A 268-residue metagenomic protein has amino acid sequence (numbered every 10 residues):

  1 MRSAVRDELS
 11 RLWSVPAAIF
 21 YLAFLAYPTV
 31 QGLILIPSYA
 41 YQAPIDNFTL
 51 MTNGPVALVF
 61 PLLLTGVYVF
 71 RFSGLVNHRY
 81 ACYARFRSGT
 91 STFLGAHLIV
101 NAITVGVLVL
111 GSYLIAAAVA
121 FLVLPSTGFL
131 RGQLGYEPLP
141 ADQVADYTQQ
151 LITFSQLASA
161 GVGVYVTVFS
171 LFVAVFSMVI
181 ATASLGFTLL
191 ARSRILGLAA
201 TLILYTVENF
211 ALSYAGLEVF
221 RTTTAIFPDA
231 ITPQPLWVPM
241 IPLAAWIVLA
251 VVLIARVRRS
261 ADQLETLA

Functional and structural regions predicted by a protein language model:
M1-L22: Aromatic- and glycine-rich beta-strand/loop motifs that create alpha-glucan
P16-A17, G89-S91, S193-L198: Membrane-helix interface segments
L22-A26, R194-E208, A268: Central hydrophobic cores of alpha-helical transmembrane segments in multi-pass integral membrane proteins
L22-Y39, N209-S213: Alpha-helical transmembrane segments of multi-pass membrane proteins
F24-G32, T206, M240-R256: Hydrophobic core of alpha-helical transmembrane segments in multi-pass integral membrane proteins
T29-R71, L75, I99-A181, L185 (+1 more regions): Secretory targeting signals
F70-T104, L264-T266: Helix-loop-helix units of permease transmembrane domains in multi-pass membrane transporters, especially ABC
G186, L190, A244-A268: Junction motif at the cytosolic side of a transmembrane helix
